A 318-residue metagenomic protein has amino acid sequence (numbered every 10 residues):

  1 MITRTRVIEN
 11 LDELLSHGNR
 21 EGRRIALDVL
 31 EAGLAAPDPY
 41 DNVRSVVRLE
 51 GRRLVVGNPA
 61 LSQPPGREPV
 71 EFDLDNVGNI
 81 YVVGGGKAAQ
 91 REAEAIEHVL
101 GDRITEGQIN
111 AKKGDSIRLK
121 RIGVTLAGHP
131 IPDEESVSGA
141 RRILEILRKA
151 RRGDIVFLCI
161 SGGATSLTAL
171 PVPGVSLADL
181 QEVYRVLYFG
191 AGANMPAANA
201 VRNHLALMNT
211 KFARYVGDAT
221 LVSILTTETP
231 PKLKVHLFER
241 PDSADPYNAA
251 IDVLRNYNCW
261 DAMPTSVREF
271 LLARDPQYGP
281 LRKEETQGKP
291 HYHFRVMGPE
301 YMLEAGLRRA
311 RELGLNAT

Functional and structural regions predicted by a protein language model:
M1-V83, R91-E92: An N-terminal, well-structured beta->alpha segment
G57, S62-G66, N110-R152, P196 (+1 more regions): Glycine-rich oxoanion-binding loops at beta->alpha junctions
E71-N76, Y81-D115: Active-site cofactor/substrate anionic-group-binding motifs, chiefly glycine- and Lys/Arg-rich phosphate-binding loops
V83-G85, Q108-A111, F157-G162, N199 (+2 more regions): Short beta-strand segments
A95-I104, R121-G123, R148, P171-E182 (+2 more regions): A glycine- and small-aliphatic-rich helix-loop capping segment at beta-alpha/alpha-beta transitions that lines
T105-Q108, P173-V201: Short, acidic/small-residue loops that bind anionic groups at enzyme active sites
A193-W260, V267-L271: A glycine/threonine-rich phosphate-anchoring loop and its flanking beta-alpha core in nucleotide/phosphate-binding
V222-S223, D242-A317: Accessory alpha-helical/coil subdomains and C-terminal extensions that flank or cap enzyme catalytic cores
